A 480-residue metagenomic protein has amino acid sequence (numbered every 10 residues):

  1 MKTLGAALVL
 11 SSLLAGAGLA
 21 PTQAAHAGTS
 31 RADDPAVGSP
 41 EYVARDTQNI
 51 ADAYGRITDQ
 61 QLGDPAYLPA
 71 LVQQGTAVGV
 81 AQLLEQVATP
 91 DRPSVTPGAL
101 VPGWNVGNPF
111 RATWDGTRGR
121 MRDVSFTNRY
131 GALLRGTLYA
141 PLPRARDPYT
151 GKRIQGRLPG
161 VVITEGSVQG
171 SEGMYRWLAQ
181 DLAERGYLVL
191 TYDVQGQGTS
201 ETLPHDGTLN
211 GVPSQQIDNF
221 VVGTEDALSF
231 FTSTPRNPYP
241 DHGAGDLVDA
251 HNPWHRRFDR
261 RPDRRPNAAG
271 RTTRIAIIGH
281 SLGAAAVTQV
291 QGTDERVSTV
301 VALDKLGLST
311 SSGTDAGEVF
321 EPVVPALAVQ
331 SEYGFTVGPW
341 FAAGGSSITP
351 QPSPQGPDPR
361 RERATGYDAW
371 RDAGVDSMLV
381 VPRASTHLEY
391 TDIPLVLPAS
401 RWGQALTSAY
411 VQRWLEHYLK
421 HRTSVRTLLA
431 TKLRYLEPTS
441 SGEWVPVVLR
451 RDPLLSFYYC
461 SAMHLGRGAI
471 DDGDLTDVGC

Functional and structural regions predicted by a protein language model:
M1-A27: Secretory targeting and sorting signals
G28-A77, R383-C480: Alpha/beta-hydrolase-fold serine-hydrolase catalytic core, especially in secreted/extracellular enzymes
T89-G156: N-terminal cap/lid segment of alpha/beta-hydrolase-fold proteins
R144-L158, I163-T202, S309-T310, T336-G338: Short substrate-entry loop that stabilizes the transition state in hydrolases
S171-L178, G198-T224: Catalytic nucleophile-loop/oxyanion-hole region of alpha/beta-hydrolase and closely related hydrolase-like folds
G211-T272: Alpha/beta-hydrolase active-site loop
A276-G283, V287: Gly/Ala-rich beta-loop-alpha elbow adjacent to hydrolase catalytic centers
S298-H387: The feature captures the conserved acid-bearing segment of alpha/beta-hydrolase catalytic domains
